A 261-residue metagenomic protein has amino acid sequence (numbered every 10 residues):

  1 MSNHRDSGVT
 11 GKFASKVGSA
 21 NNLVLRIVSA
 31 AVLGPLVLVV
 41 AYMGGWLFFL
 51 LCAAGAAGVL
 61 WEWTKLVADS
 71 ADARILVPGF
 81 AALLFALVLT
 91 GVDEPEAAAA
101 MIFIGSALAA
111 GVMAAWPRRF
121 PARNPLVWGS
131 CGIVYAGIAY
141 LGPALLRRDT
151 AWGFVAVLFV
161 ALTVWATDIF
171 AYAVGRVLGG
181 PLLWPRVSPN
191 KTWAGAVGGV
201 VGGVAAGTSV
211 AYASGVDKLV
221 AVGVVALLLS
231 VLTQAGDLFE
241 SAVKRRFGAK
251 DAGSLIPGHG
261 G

Functional and structural regions predicted by a protein language model:
S2-L228: Membrane-embedded alpha-helical bundles of polytopic integral membrane proteins
F170, E240, K244: A short local structural element in Rossmann-fold oxidoreductases
R176-V177, V243-R246: Re-entrant/interfacial helical elements at transmembrane boundaries that shape and gate the permeation pathway
R246-G261: Interfacial loop-to-transmembrane junctions
